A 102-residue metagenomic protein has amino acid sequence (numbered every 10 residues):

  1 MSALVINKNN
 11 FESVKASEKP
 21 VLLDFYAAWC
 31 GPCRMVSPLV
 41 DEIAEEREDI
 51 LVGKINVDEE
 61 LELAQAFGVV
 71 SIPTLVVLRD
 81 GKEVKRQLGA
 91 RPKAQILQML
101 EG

Functional and structural regions predicted by a protein language model:
S2, Y26, L51-G53: Conserved Rossmann-like nucleotide-binding pocket used by diverse enzymes that bind dinucleotide cofactors
A3-P20, L61: A short beta-strand-turn-helix
F11, L23, V40, N56 (+1 more regions): Residue-level signature of catalytic and energy-coupling elements of molecular machines, predominantly ATP/GTP-dependent
E18-K19, Y26-W29, S71: Short pre-active-site segment immediately N-terminal to redox-active cysteine/selenocysteine motifs in thiol-based
E18-P20, S37-I55, E59-L61: Conserved helix-turn-beta segment immediately C-terminal to the redox Cys motif in thioredoxin-like folds
F25-L39: Conserved redox-active cysteine motifs that mediate thiol-disulfide chemistry, especially di-cysteine Cys-X(1-2)-Cys
L61, F67-V76, A94: Structural micro-motif
R79-G102: Non-catalytic, surface beta->alpha helical segment in thiol-disulfide oxidoreductase systems
